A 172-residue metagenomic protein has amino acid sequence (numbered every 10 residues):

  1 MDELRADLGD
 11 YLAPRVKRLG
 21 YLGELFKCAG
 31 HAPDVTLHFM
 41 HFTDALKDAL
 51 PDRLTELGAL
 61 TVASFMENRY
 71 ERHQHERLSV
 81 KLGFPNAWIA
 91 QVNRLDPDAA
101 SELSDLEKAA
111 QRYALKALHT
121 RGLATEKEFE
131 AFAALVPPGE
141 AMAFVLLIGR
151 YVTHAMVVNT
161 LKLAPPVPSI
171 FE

Functional and structural regions predicted by a protein language model:
M1-E172: Hydrophobic alpha-helical segments
